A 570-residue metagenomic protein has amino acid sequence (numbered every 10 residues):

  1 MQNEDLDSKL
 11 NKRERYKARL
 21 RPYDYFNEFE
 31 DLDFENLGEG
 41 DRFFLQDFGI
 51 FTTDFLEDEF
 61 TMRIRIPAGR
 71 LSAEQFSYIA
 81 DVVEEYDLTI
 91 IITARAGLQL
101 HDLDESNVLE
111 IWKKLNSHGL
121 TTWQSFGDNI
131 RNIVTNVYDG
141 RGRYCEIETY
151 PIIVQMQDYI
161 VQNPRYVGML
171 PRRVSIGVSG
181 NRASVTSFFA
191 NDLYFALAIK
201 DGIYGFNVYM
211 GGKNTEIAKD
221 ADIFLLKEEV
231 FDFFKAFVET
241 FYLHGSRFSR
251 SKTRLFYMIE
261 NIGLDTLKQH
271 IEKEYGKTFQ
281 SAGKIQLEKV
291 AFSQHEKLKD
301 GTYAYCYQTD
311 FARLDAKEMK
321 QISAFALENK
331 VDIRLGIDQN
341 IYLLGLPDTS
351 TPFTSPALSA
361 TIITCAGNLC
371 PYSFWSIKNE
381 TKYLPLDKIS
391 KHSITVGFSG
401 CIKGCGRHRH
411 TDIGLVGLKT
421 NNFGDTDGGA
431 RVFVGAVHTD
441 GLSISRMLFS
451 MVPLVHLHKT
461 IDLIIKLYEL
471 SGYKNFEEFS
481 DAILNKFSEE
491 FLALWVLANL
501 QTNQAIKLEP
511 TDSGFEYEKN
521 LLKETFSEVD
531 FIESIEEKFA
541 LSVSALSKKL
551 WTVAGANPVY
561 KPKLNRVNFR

Functional and structural regions predicted by a protein language model:
M1-D54, G168, D530, F539: Acidic/polar, glycine-rich intrinsically disordered N-terminal extensions of enzymes
Q2-D5, D31-G38, D58-I203, D232 (+1 more regions): Small-residue-enriched alpha-helical segments and adjacent helix-cap loops that form tight helix-helix packing
Q2-E4, L170-L264, K268, G414-Y473: Mobile "lid/hinge" segments at catalytic clefts and subdomain interfaces of large enzymes
L37-L56, A80, L120-Q124, Q286-S293: Intrinsic, low-complexity N-terminal interaction/targeting segments
D54-R63, E216-A218, K299-C306: Gly-rich Lys/Arg/Thr-decorated short loops/hinges at beta-loop-alpha junctions or inter-strand turns that position
L88-I92, Y166-P171, Y242-I259, D265-T266 (+5 more regions): Flexible, glycine/charged-enriched surface loops at secondary-structure junctions
S106-N107, K114-G119, Y242-L298, I341 (+3 more regions): Terminal amphipathic helices with adjacent charged low-complexity linkers/tails
L494-V543: Intrinsic disorder at enzyme termini
